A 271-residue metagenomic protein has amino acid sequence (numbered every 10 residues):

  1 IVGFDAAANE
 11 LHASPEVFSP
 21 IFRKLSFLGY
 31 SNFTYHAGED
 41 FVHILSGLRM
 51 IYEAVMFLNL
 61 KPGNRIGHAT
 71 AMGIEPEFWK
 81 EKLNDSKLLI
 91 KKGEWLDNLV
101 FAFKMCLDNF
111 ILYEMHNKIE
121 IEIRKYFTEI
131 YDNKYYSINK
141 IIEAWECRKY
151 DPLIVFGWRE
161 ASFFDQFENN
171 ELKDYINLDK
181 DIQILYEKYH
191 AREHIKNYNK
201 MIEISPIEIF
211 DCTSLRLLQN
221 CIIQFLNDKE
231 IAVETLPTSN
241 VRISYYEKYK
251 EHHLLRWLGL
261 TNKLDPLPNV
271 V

Functional and structural regions predicted by a protein language model:
I1-G3, H12-Y35, D40-R65, I74-I204 (+2 more regions): Histidine/acidic residue-rich metal-binding segments in metalloenzymes
D5-E10, E39, T70, P237-S239: Short, flexible loop/turn elements at secondary-structure junctions
A7, H43, D211, I243-Y246: Glycine- and other small-residue-rich loops at beta-strand/loop junctions that grip anionic moieties
A69-W79, I209, T235-E247: Extended C-terminal subregions enriched in glycine
